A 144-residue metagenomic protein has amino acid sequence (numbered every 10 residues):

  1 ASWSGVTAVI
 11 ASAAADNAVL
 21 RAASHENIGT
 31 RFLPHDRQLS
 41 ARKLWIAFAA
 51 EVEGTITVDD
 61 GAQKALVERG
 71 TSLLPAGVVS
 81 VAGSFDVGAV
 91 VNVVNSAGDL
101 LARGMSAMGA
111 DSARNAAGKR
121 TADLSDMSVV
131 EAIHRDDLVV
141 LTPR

Functional and structural regions predicted by a protein language model:
A1-R144: C-terminal catalytic "cap/lid" subdomain
